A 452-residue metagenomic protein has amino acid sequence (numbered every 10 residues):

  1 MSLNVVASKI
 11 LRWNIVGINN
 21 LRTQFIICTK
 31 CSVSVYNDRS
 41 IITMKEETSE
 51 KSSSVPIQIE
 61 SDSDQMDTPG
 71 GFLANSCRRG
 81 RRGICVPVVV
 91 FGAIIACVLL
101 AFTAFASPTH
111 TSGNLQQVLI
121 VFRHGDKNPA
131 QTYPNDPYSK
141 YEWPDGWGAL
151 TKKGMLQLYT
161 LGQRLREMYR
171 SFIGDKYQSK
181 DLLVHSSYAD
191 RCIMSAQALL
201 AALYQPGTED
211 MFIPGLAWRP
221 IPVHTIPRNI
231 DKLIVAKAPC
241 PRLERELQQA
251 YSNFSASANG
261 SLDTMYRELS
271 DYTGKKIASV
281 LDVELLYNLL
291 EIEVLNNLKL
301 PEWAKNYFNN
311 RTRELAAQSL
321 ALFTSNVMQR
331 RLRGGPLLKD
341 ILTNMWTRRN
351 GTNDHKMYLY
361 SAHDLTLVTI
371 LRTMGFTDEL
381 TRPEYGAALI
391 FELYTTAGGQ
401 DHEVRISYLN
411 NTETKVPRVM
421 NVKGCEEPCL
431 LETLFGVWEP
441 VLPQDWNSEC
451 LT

Functional and structural regions predicted by a protein language model:
S2-G80: Short, low-complexity, Lys/Arg-enriched N-terminal segments of secretory-pathway carbohydrate enzymes
K45-E47, S53-L183, S187-T452: Signature for phosphate-centric chemistry
